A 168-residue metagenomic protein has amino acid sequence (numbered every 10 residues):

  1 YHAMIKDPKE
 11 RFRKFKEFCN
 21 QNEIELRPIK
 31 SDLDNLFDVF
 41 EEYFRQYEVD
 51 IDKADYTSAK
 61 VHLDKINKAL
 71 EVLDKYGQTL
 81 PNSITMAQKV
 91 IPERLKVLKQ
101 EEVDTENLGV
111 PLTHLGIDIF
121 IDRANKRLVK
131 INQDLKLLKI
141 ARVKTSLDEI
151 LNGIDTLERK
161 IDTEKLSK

Functional and structural regions predicted by a protein language model:
Y1-K168: Long, charged/polar, soluble alpha-helical segments
